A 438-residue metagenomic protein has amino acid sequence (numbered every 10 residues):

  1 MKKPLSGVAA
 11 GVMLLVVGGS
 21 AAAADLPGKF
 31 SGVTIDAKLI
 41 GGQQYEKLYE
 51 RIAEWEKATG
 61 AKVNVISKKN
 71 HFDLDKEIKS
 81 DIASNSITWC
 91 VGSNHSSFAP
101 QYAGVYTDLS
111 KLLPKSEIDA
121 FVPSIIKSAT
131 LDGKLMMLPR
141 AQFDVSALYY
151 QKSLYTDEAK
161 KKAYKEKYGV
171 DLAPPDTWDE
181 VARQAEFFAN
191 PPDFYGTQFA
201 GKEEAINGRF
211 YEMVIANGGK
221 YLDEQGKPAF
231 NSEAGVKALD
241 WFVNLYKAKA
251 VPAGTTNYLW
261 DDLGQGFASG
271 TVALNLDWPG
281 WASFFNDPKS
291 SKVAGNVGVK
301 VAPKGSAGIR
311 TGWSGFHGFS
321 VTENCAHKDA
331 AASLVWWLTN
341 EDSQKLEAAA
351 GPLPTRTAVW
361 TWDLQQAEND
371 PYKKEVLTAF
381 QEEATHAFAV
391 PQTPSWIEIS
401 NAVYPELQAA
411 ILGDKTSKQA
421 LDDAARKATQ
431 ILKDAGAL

Functional and structural regions predicted by a protein language model:
A24-K29, H95-Y150, D179-A182, R209 (+3 more regions): Hinge/lid segment of periplasmic solute-binding proteins
L26, G42-K62, V403, L421: Short, polar/charged alpha-helical segment
P27-E50, K69-H71, E204, P391-S395: Extracytoplasmic "Venus flytrap"
T34, G295-K304, A349-P405, A409 (+1 more regions): Long, aromatic- and glycine/proline-rich binding clefts that accommodate carbohydrate-like moieties
K47, K152, T156, P192 (+1 more regions): Periplasmic-binding protein-like
E50, E54-S124, S128-T130, K134-M137 (+6 more regions): Extracytoplasmic "Venus flytrap"/periplasmic binding protein-like
R51, V91, A99, G208-N217 (+1 more regions): Extracytoplasmic/periplasmic substrate-binding proteins
K57, N64, P114-S116, T130-I206 (+5 more regions): Helix-loop-helix "hinge/cap" segment bordering the ligand-binding cleft or interdomain interface
